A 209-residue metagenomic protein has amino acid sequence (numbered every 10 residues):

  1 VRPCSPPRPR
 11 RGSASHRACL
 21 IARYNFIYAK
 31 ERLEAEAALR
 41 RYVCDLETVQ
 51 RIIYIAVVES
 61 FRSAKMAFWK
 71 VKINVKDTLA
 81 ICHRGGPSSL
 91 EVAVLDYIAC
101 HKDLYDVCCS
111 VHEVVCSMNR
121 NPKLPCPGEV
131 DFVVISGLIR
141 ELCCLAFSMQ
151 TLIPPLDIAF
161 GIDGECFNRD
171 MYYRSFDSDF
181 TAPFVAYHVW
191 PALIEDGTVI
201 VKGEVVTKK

Functional and structural regions predicted by a protein language model:
V1-K209: Extended, amphipathic alpha-helical stalk segments that mediate dimerization and serve as stator/scaffold rods within
